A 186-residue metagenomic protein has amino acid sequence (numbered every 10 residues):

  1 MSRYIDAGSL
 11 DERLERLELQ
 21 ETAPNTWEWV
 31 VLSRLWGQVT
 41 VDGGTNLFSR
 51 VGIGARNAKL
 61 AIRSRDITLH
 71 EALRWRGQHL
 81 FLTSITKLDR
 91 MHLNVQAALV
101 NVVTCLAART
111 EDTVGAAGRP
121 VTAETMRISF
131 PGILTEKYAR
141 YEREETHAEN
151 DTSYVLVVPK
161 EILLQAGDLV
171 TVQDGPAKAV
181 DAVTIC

Functional and structural regions predicted by a protein language model:
M1-T22: Polar/acidic, low-complexity leader/linker segments enriched in S/T/G and N/D
P24-C186: Short, conserved turn/kink motifs that form compact alpha/beta structural patches or helix kinks used as
